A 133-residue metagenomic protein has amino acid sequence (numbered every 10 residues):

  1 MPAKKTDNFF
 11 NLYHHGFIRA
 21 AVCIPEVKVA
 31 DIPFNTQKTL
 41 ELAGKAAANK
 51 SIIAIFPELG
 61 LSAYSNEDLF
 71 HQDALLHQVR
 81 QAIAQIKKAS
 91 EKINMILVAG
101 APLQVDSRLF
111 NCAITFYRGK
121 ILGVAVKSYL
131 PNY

Functional and structural regions predicted by a protein language model:
M1-Y133: Hydrophobic structural segments
